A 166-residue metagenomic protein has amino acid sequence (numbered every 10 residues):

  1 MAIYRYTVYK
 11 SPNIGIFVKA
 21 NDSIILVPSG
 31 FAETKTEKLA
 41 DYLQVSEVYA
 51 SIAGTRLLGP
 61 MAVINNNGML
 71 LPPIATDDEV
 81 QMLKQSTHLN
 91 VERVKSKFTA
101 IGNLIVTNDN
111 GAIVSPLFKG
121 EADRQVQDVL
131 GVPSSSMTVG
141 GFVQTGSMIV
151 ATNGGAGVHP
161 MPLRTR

Functional and structural regions predicted by a protein language model:
M1-R166: Histidine/cysteine-enriched polar flanking segments
